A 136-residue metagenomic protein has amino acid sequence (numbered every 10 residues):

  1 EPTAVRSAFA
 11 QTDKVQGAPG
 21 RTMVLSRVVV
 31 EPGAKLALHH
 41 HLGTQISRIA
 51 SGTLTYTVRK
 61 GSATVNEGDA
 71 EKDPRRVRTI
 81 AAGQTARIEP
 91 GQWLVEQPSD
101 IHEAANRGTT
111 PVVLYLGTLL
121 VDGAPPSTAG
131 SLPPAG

Functional and structural regions predicted by a protein language model:
E1-R27, A37, R76-R87, V95 (+1 more regions): A short, N-terminal "cap"/entry segment at the start of jelly-roll beta-barrel domains of the cupin/DSBH fold
P19, K35-I49, V65-E67, E71: A short beta-loop-beta micro-motif enriched in histidine and acidic residues
G20-L25, E31-G33, H41-T44, S99 (+1 more regions): Extracytoplasmic
V28-P32, K60-D100: Short acidic-glycine-tyrosine-enriched beta hairpin
G33-H39, T57, P125-S127: Short, solvent-exposed loop/turn elements at domain surfaces
S47, T55-T57: Mature extracytoplasmic domains of secretory-pathway proteins
G83-Q92, P98-A124: Ligand-binding loop in jelly-roll beta-barrel domains
